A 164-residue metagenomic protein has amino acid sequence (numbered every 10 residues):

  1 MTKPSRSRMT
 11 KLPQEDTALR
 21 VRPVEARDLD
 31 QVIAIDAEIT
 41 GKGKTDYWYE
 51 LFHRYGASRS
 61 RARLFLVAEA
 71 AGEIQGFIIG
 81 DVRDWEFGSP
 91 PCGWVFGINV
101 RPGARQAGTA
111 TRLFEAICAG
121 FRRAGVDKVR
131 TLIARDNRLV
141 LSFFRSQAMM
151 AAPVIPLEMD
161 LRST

Functional and structural regions predicted by a protein language model:
L19-A34: A short beta-loop-alpha structural element at the N-terminal edge of CoA-dependent acyl/N-acetyltransferase catalytic
G43-F65, I79: Active-site rim helix/loop that mediates acceptor-substrate recognition in acyltransferases
V67, E73-V82, W94, N99: Conserved beta-strand in the GNAT
R83-V95, R105, A151-P153: A conserved beta-turn-beta hairpin within the catalytic core of GNAT-like acetyltransferases that forms part
V100, Q106-A119, S146: Conserved acetyl-CoA-binding loop-helix of GNAT-fold acetyltransferases
T111, R123, R135-P153: Conserved active-site alpha-helix within GNAT-family acetyltransferase domains
F121-L132: Conserved GNAT acetyl-CoA-binding A-motif
T131-V140, E158, R162: Conserved beta-strand-loop-alpha-helix junction that forms the acyl-donor binding cleft
